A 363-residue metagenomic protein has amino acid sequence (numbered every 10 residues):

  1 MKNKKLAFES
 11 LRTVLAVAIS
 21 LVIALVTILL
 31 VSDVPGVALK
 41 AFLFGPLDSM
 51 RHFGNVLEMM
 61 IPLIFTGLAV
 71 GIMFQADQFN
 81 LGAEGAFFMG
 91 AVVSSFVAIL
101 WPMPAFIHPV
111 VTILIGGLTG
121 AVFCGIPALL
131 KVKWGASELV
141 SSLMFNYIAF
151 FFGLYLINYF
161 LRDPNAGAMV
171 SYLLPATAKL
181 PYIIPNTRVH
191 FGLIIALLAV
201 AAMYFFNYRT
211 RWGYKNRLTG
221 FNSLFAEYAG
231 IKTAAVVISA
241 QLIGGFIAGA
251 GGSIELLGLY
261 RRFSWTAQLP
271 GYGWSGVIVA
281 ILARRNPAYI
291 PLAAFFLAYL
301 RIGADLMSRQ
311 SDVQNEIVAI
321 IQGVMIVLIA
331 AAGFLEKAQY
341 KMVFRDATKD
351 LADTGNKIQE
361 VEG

Functional and structural regions predicted by a protein language model:
M1-I19, L29, A201, F221 (+2 more regions): Cytosolic-side transmembrane-helix boundaries in multi-pass membrane proteins
K2-L11, F74-G82, P104-F106, V110-A168 (+4 more regions): Short loop segments and helix-boundary regions at transmembrane helix junctions of multi-pass inner-membrane proteins
T13-L29, L63-V70, A91-V97, G117-V122 (+6 more regions): Hydrophobic core segments of alpha-helical transmembrane domains in multi-pass membrane transport and ion-translocation
L25-P46, F160-Y172: Interfacial/capping segments of alpha-helical transmembrane domains
T27-V31, V37, F44-W101, I113 (+3 more regions): Single transmembrane alpha-helix segments in multi-pass membrane proteins
E138, S142-R209, R262, I317 (+2 more regions): Transmembrane helix-bundle core of multi-pass membrane transporters and related energy-transducing complexes
P185-R262, P287-A288, L292: Helix-loop-helix "hairpin" substructures at the membrane interface of multi-pass membrane proteins
L242-A248, G252-I254, G258-G323: Transmembrane alpha-helical segments in multi-pass inner-membrane proteins
